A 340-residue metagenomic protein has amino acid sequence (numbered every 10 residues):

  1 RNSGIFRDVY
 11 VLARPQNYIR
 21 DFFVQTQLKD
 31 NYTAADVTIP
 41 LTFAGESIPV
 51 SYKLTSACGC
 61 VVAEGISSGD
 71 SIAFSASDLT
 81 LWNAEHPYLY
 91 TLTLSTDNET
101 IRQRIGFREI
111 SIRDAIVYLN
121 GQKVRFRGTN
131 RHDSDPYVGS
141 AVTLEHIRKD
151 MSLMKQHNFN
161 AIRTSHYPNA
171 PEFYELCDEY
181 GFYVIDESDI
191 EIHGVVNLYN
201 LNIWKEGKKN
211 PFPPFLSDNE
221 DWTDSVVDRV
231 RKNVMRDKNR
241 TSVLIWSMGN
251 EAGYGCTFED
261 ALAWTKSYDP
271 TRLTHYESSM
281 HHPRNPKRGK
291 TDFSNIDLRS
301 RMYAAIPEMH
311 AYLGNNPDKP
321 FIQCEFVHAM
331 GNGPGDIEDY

Functional and structural regions predicted by a protein language model:
R1-V184, R229, L244-I245, A261-S267 (+2 more regions): Secreted/periplasmic carbohydrate-active enzymes, especially glycoside hydrolases
M151-M154, A161-Y340: Substrate-binding/catalytic cleft of secreted carbohydrate-active enzymes, primarily glycoside hydrolases
